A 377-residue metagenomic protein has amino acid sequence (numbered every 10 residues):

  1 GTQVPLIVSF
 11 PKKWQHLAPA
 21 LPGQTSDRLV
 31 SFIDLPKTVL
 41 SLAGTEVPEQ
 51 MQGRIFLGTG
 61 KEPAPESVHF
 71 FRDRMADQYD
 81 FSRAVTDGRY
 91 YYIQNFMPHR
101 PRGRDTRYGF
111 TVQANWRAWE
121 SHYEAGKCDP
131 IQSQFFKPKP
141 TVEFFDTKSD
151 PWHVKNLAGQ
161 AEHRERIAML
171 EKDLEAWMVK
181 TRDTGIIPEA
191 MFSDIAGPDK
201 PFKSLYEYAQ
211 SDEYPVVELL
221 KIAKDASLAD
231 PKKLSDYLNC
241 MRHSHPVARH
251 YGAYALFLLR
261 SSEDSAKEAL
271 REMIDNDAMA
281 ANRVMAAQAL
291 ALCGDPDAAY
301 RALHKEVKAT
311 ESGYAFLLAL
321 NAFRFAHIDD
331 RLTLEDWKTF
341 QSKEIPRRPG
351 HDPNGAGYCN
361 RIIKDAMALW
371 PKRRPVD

Functional and structural regions predicted by a protein language model:
G1-A64, K155: Substrate-binding rim/cap in mid-to-C-terminal beta-strand-loop elements of soluble/periplasmic
G1-Q3, V30, D34, M51 (+6 more regions): Short, solvent-exposed loop/turn segments at the edges of secondary structure
L6-S9, K37-L42, N95, E143 (+5 more regions): Residue-level signal for well-ordered alpha-helical scaffold segments within enzymatic catalytic domains
P11-W14, V39-V47, G60, Q94 (+5 more regions): A generic secondary-structure signal for well-formed alpha-helical elements
S31, D73-D77, G252: Short, glycine/acidic-rich beta->alpha junctions
E66-F70: WW-domain-binding short linear motifs
M75-G159, E165-R166: C-terminal, low-complexity/hydrophilic appendages and adjacent surface loops of extracellular/periplasmic anionic
G126-T141, S149, L157-D377: Long, internal low-complexity/basic segments
